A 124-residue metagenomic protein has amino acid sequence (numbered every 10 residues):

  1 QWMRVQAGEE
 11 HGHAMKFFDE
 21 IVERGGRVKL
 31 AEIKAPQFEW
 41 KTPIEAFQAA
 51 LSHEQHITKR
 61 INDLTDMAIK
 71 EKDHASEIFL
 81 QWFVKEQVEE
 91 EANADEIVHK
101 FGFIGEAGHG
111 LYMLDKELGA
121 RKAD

Functional and structural regions predicted by a protein language model:
Q1-D124: Iron-associated oxidoreductase/ferritin-like identity signal
